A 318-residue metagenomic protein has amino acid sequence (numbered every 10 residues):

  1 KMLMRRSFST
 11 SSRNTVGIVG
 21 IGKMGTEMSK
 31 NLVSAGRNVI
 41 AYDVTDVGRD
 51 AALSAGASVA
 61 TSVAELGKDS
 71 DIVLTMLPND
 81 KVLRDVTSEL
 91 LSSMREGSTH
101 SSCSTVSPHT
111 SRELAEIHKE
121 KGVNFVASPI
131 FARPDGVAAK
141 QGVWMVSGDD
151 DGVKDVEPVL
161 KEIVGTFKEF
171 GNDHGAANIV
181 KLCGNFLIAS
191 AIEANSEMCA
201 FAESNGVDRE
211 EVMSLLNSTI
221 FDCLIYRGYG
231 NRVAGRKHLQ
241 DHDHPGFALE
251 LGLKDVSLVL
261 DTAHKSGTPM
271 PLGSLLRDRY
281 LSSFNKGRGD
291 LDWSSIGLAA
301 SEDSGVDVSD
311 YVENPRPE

Functional and structural regions predicted by a protein language model:
L3-M76, S93, S98-T99, P134 (+1 more regions): NAD(P)+-binding Rossmann beta1-loop-alpha1 motif at the extreme N-terminus of oxidoreductases
F8, V106-A189: Rossmann-fold dinucleotide-binding core
V39, V59, N124-V126, F167 (+2 more regions): Hydrophobic beta-strand scaffold residues
V63-F125: Rossmann-fold NAD(P) dinucleotide-binding segment
H174-S304: Helical "substrate-binding/catalytic lid" subdomain of Rossmann-like NAD(P)-dependent dehydrogenases/reductases
